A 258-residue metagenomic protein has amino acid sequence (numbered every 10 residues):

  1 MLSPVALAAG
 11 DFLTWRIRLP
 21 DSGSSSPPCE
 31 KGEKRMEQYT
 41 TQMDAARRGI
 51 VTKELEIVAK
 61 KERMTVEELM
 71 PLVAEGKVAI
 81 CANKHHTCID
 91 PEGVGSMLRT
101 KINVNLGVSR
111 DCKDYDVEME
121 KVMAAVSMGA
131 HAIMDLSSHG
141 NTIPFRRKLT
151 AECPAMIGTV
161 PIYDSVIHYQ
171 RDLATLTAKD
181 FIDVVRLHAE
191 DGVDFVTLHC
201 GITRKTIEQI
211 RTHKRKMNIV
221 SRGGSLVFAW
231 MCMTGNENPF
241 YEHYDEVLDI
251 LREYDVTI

Functional and structural regions predicted by a protein language model:
T14-R35: Short, Lys/Arg-enriched N-terminal segments with co-localized hydrophobic residues within the first ~10-30 amino acids
Q38: Often metal-dependent polyanion-binding catalytic scaffolds in large enzymes
T41, A45, T52-K53, I57-T257: Alpha/beta enzyme core
